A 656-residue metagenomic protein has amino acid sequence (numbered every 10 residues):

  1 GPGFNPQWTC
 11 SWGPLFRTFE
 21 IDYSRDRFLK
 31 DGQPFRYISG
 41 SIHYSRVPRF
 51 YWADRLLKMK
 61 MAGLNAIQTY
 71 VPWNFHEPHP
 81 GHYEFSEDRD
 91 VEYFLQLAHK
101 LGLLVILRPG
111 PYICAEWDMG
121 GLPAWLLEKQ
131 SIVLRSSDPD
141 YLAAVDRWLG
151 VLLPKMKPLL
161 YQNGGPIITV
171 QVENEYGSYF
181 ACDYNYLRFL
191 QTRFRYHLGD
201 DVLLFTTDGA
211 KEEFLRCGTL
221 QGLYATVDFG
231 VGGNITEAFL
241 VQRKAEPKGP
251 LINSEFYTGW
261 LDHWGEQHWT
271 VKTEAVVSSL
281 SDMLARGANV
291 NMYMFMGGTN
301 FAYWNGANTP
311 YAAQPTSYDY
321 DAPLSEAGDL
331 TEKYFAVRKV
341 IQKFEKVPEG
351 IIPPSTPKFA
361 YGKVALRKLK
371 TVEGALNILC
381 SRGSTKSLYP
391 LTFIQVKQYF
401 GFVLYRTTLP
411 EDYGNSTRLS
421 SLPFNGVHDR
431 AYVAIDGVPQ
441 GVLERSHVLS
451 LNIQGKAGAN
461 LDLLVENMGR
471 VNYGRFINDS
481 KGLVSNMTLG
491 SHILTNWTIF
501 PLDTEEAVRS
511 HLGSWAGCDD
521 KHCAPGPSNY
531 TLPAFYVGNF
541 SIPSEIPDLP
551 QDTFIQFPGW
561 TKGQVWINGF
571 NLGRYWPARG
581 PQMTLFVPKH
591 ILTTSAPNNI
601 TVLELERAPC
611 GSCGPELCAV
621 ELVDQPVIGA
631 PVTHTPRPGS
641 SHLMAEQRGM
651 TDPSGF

Functional and structural regions predicted by a protein language model:
W8-W12, F16-F50, L57-M61, H82 (+4 more regions): Extended substrate-binding grooves/exosites of carbohydrate-active enzymes
R36, G63-N65, H99-V105, Y161-I168 (+4 more regions): Short, well-ordered coil/turn segments that N-cap beta-strands
H43-M61, P80-H99, T273, G414-L422 (+4 more regions): Aromatic- and glycine-enriched glycan-recognition loops and surfaces that form the carbohydrate-binding subsites
Y51-D118, Q191-G199: Aromatic-lined substrate-binding rim segments of carbohydrate-active enzymes
V71-P80, D88, L101-L134, P139 (+3 more regions): Aromatic-lined carbohydrate-binding surfaces of glycoside hydrolases
L142-M156, N163-V172, G177-Y179, D183-L187 (+6 more regions): Carbohydrate-binding surfaces of carbohydrate-active enzymes
G164-K244, K248: Gly/Pro-rich turn-and-neighbor structural signature
N415-I435, F540-N568, Y575-W576, I600-L603: Aromatic-lined ligand-binding clefts that engage carbohydrates, nucleic acids, or primary amines
